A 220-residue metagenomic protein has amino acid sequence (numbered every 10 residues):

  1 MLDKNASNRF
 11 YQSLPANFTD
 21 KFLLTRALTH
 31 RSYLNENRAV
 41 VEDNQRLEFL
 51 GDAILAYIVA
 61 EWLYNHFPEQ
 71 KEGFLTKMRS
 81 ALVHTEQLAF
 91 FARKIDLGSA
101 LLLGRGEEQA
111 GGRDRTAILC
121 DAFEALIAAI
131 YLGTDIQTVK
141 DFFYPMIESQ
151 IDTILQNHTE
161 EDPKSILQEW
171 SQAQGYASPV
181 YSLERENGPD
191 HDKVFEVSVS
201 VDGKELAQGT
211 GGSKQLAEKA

Functional and structural regions predicted by a protein language model:
M1-A220: Double-stranded RNA-binding/processing signature
